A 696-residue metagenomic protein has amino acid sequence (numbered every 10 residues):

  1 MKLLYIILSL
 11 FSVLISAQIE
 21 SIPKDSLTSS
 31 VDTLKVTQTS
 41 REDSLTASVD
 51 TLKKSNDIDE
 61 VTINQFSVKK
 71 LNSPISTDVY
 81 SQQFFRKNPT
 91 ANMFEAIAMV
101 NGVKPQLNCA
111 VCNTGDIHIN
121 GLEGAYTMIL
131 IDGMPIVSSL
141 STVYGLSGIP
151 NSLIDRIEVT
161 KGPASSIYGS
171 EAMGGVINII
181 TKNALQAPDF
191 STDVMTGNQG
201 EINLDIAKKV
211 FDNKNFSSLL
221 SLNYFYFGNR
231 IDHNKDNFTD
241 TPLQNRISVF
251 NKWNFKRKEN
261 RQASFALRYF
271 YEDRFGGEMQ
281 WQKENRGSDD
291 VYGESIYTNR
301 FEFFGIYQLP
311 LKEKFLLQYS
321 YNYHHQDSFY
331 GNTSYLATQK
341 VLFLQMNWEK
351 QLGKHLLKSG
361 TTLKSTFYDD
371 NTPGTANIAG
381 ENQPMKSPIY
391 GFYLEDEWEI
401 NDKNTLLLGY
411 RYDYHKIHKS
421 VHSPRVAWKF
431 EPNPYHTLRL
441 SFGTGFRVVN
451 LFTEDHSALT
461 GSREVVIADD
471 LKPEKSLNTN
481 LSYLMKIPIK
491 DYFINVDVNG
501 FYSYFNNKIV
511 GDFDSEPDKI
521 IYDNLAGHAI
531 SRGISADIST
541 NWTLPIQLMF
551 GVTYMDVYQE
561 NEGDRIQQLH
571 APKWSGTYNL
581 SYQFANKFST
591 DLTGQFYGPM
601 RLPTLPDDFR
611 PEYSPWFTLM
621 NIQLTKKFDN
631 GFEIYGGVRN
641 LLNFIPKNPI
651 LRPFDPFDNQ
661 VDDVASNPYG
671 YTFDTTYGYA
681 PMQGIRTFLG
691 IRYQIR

Functional and structural regions predicted by a protein language model:
I19, F227-S248, K256-F315, Y321-K340 (+1 more regions): Flexible loop and strand-edge segments within Gram-negative outer membrane beta-barrel domains
I19-R86, G124: Short, acidic, small-residue-rich periplasmic hinge/interaction motif at the N-terminus of Gram-negative outer-membrane
E60, M93-A96, G115-H118, L130 (+5 more regions): N-terminal periplasmic accessory domains that precede and gate Gram-negative outer-membrane beta-barrel machines
F94-P135: Extracytoplasmic beta-strand/coil segments of soluble accessory domains associated with Gram-negative outer-membrane
H118, M134-K161, V249, A468: Short acidic/polar hinge/loop motifs at secondary-structure boundaries that mediate gating or recognition
K314-S328, E431, R439, K472-N524 (+1 more regions): Membrane-embedded beta-barrel scaffold of Gram-negative outer-membrane proteins
E399-K403, F501-Y504, N524-T604, R692: Gram-negative outer-membrane beta-barrel transporters
L548, F596-R601, K626-R696: C-terminal beta-signal and adjacent terminal beta-strands/loops of Gram-negative outer-membrane beta-barrel proteins
